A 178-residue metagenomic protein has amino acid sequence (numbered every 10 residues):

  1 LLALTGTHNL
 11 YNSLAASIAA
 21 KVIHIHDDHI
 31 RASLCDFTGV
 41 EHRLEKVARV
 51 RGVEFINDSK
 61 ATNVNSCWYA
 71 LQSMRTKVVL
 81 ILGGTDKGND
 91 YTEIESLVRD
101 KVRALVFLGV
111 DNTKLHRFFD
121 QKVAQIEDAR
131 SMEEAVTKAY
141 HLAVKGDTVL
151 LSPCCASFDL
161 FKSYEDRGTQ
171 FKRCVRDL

Functional and structural regions predicted by a protein language model:
L2-V102: Nucleotide phosphate-binding/pyrophosphate-handling subdomain across enzymes that bind or process nucleotide phosphates
S13, L150-C154: Short beta-strands and strand-loop turn motifs
I23, K60, L108, Q125-D128 (+1 more regions): A structural signal for short, well-ordered beta-strand elements
H29, S66, K114-R117, L160: Phosphate- and divalent-cation-binding pockets in alpha/beta enzyme and binding domains that engage nucleotide-derived
L44, L80, L105, L115 (+3 more regions): Hydrophobic, well-ordered secondary-structure elements that form the walls of internal hydrophobic environments
G88, N112-L115, A156-D159: Short, active-site-adjacent cap segments at secondary-structure transitions
T92-D147: C-terminal helical cap/extension that packs against the catalytic core of soluble nucleotide-cofactor enzymes
C154-L178: Glycine/aspartate-rich loop-and-adjacent alpha/beta segment that forms the canonical ThDP
